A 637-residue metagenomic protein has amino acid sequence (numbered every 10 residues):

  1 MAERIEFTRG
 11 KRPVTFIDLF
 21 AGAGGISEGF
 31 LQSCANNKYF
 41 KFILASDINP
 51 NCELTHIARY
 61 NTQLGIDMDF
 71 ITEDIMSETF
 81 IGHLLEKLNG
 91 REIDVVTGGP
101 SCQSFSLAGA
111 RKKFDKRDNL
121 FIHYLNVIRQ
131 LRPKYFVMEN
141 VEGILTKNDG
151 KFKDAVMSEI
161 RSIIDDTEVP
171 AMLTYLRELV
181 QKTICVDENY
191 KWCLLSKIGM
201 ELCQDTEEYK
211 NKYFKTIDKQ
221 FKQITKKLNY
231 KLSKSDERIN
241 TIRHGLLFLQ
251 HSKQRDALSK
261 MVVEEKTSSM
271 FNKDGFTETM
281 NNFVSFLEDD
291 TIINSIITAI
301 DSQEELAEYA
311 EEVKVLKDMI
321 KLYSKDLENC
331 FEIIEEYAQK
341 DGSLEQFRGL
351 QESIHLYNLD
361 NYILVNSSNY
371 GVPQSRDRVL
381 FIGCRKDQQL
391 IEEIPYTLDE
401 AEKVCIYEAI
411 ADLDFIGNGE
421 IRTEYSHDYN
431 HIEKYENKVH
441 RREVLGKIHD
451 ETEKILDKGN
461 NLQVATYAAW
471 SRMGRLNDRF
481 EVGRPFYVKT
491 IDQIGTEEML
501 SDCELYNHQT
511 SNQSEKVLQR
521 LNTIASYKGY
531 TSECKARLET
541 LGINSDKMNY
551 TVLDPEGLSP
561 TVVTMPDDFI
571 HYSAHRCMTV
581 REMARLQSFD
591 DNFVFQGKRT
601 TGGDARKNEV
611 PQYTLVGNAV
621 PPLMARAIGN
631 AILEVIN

Functional and structural regions predicted by a protein language model:
A2-K134, M138-S158, D166-I334, I354 (+1 more regions): Core alpha/beta nucleotide-donor-binding catalytic domains of modification enzymes
T62-L64, L88-G90, V372-S375, L553-E556: Extracellular/periplasmic catalytic domains that process cell-envelope and extracellular macromolecules
D290, F347-R348, I391, A401 (+2 more regions): C-terminal target-recognition/interaction regions appended to catalytic cores
C330-D360: Extended, Lys/Arg-enriched charged tracts that mediate electrostatic binding to polyanionic substrates
N361, S375-V379, I406, L558: Residues that flank catalytic or metal-binding motifs in active/ligand-binding sites
V365-G371, N549-Y550: Short, solvent-exposed loop/turn elements at beta->coil junctions and helix N-caps that rim active or binding pockets
P373-I391: Conserved beta strand-loop-helix elements of the APE1-like EEP
